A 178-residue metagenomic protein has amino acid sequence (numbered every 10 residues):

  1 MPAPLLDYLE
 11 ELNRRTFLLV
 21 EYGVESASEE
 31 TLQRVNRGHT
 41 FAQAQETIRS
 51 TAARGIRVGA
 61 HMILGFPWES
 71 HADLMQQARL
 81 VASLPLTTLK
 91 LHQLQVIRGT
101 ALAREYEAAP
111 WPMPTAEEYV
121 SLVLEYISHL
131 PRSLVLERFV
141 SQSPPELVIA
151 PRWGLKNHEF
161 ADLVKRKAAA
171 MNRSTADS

Functional and structural regions predicted by a protein language model:
P2-I63: Radical SAM/AdoMet-radical enzyme domain recognition
E10-R15, T40-Q43, R79-L80, A108-W111 (+1 more regions): Short, low-complexity, polar/charged sequence segments that are solvent-exposed and flexible
T16-E21, A44-I48, S83-T87, M113-E117 (+1 more regions): Glycine-rich loops and low-complexity Gly/Arg-rich segments that provide flexible linkers or classic glycine-based
Q33-V35, H71, A101-L102, I149: Short, well-ordered secondary-structure micro-motifs
A42-A101, E117-Q142: Conserved C-terminal portion of the radical SAM core fold that forms the substrate/S-adenosylmethionine-binding
T88, Q95-S178: Auxiliary Fe-S-binding modules of radical SAM enzymes
